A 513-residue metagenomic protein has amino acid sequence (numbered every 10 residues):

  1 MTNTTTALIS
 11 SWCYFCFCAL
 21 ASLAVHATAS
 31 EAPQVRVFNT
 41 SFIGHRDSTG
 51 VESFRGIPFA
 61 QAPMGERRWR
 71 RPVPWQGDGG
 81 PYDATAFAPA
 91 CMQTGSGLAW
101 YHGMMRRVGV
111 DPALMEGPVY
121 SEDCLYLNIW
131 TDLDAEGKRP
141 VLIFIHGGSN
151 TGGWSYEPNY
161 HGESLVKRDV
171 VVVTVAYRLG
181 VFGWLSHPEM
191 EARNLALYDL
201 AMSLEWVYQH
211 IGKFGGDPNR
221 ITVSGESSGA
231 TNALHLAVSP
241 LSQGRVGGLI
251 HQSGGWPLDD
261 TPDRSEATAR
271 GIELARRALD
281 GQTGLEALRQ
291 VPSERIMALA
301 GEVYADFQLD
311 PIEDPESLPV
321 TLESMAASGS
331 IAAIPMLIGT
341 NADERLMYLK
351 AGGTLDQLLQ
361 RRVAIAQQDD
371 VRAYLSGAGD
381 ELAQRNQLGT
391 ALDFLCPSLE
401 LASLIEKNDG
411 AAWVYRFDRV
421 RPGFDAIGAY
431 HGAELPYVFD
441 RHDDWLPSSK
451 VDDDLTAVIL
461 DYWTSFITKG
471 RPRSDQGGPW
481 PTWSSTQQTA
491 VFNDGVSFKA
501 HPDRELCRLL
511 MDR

Functional and structural regions predicted by a protein language model:
S11-L23: Bacterial N-terminal signal peptides
A27-R193, L446-I459, I467-G477, V496 (+1 more regions): Non-catalytic accessory segments of hydrolases
A113, Q209, Q243, Q252-R361 (+1 more regions): Substrate-access "cap/lid" subdomains that shape and gate the entrance to catalytic or ligand-binding pockets
G147, A196-D199, S227-A230: Active-site loop->helix "elbow" adjoining a glycine-rich segment at hydrolase catalytic centers
A192-G212, A269: Alpha/beta-hydrolase active-site loop
G215-E226: Alpha/beta-hydrolase fold nucleophile elbow
A230-S242: Short glycine-enriched nucleophile-adjacent loop and the immediately C-terminal alpha-helix near the catalytic center
C396-L399, S403-R513: Mobile gating loops/cap/lid regions near enzyme active sites that modulate substrate access
